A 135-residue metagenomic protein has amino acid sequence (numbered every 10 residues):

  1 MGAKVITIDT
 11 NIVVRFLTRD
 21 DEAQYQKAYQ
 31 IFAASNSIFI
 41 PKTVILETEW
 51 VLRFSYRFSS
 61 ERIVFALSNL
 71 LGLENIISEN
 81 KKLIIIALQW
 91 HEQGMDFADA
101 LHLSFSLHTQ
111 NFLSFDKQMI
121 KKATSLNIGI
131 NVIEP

Functional and structural regions predicted by a protein language model:
M1-I40, S55-R62, N131-P135: Short, well-structured N-terminal submotif of metal-dependent ribonuclease cores
M1-V5, L73, L103-P135: Acidic, PIN/NYN-like endoribonuclease modules and their adjacent C-terminal/linker elements
I8, L46, F115: Active-site flanking residues adjacent to catalytic metal/cofactor-binding acidic residues
N11-I12, T43, K117-Q118: Alpha-helix/helix-capping structural signal
R15-L17, V51, K122-A123: Residues that scaffold the ATP/ADP-binding catalytic core of kinase and kinase-like folds
E47-N75, K81-L83, L88: Active-site-proximal, substrate-binding regions of enzyme catalytic domains and RNA-binding/basic surfaces
E74-Q118: Active-site neighborhoods of divalent-metal-dependent phosphate/nucleic-acid chemistry enzymes
